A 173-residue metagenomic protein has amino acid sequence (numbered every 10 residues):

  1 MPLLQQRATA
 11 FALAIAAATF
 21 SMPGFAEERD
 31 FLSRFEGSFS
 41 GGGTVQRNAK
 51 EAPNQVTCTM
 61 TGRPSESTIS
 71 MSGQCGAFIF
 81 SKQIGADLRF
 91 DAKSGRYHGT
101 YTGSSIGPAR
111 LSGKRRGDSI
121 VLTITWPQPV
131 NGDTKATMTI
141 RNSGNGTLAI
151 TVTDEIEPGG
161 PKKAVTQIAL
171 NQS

Functional and structural regions predicted by a protein language model:
M1-F11: Bacterial N-terminal signal peptides that target proteins for export
S21-P23: N-terminal signal peptide c-region/cleavage motif recognized by signal peptidases
F25-S40, P64, R141-S143: N-terminal helix-cap/turn-to-beta initiation motif at the start of protein domains
E36-T59: N-terminal targeting signals for Sec/Tat export/insertion, comprising classic cleavable signal peptides
G43, M71-A77, H98-G103, V121-Q128 (+1 more regions): Short beta-strand segments that buttress and anchor functional surface loops
P64-I69, G73-G117: Predominantly extracellular/secreted and cell-surface proteins with exposed, flexible low-complexity segments
I106-T139: Acidic, glycine-rich flexible loop segments
K114, K135-S173: Edge beta-strand at a domain terminus
